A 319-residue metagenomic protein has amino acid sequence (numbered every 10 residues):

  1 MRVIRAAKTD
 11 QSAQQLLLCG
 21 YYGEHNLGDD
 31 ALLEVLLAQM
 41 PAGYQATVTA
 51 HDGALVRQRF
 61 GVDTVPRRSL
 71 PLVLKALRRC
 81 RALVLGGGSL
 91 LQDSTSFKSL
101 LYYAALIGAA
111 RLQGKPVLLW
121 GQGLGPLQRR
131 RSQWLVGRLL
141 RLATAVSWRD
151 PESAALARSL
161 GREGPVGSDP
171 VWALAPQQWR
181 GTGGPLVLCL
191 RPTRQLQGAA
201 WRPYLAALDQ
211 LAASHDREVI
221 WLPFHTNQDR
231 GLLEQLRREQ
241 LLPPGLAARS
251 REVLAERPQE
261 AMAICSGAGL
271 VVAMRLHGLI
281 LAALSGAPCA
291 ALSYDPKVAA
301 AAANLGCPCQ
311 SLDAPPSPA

Functional and structural regions predicted by a protein language model:
M1-A319: Active-site anion-handling motifs in enzyme catalytic cores
